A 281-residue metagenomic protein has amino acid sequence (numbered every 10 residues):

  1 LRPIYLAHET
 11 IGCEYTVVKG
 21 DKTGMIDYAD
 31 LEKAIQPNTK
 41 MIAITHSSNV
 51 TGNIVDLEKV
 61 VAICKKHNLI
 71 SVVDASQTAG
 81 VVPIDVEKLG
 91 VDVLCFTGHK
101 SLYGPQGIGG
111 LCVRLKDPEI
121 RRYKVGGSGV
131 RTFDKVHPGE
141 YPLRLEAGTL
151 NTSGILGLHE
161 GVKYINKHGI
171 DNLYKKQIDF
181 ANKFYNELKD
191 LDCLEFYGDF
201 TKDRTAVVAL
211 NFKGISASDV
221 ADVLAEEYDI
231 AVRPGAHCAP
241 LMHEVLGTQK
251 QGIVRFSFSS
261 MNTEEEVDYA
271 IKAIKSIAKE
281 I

Functional and structural regions predicted by a protein language model:
L1-I281: Pyridoxal 5′-phosphate
